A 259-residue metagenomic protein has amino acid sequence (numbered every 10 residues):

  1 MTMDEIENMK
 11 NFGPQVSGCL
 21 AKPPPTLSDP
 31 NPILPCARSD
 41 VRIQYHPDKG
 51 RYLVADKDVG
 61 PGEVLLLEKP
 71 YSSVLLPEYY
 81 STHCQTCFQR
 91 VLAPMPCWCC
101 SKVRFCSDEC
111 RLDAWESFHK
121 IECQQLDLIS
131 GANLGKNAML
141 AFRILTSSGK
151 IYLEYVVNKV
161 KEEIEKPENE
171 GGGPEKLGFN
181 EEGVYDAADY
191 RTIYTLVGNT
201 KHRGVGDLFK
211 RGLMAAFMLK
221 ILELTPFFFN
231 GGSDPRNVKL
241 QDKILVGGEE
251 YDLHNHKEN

Functional and structural regions predicted by a protein language model:
M1-N259: Short alpha-helical interaction motifs and adjacent low-complexity tails used for partner binding in regulatory proteins
